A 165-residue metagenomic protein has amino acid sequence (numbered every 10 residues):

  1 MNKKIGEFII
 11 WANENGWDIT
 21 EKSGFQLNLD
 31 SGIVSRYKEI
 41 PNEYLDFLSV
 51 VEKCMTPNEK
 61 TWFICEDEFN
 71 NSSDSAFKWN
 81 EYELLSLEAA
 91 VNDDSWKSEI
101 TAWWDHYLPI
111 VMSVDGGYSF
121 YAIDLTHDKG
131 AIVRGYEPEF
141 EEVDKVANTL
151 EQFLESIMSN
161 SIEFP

Functional and structural regions predicted by a protein language model:
M1-D115, F164-P165: A surface-exposed partner-binding patch
M55-P57, G117-S119, E141-V143: Short catalytic/ligand-binding loop motif for oxyanion handling, primarily in non-cytosolic enzymes, centered on
Y107-L108, Y121, V133, D144: A broad, low-specificity signal marking well-ordered, structured residues that form hydrophobic/aromatic
D115-G116, H127-D128: Short strand-connecting beta-turns/loops that link adjacent beta-strands
S119-L125: Short, surface-exposed beta-strand/loop micro-motifs that present aromatic residues
K129-G135: Short aromatic-glycine-(Arg/Gly/Cys) micro-motifs in beta-strand/loop hairpins
G135-E163: Glycine-rich, aromatic-bearing surface loops/beta-hairpins
